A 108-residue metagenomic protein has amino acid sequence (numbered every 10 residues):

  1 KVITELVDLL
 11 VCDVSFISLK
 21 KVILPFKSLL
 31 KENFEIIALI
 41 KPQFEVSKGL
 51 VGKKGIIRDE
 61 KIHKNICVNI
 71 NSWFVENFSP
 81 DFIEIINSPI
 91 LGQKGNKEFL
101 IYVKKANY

Functional and structural regions predicted by a protein language model:
K1-L9, S18-K21: A short acidic, Gly/Pro-enriched loop at the edge of an enzyme's catalytic core that lines a small-molecule cofactor
C12, N33-P42, V46: Conserved beta-strand signature within the Rossmann-like core of class I S-adenosyl-L-methionine
F16-S18, P42-V46, I90-L91: Conserved nucleotide-binding/hydrolysis micro-motifs of P-loop NTPases
K20-I37: A short glycine-rich, Lys/Arg-flanked "PGG" loop and its adjoining helix->strand segment in the class I
P42-D59: Short, glycine-/aromatic-enriched active-site segment of Class I SAM-dependent methyltransferases
H63-F78: Short alpha-helix
S79-P89: Conserved S-adenosyl-L-methionine
I90-Y108: Core SAM-dependent methyltransferase catalytic element
